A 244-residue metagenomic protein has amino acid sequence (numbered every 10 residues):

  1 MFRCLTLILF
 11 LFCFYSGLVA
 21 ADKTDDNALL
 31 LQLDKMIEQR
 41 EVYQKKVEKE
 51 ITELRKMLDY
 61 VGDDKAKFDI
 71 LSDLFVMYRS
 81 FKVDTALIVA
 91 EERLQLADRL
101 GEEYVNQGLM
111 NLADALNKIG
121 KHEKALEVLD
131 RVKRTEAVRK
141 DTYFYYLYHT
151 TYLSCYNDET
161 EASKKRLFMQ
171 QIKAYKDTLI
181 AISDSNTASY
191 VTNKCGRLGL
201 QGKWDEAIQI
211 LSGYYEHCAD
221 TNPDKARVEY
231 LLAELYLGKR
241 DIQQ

Functional and structural regions predicted by a protein language model:
M1-L5, A20-D22: Short, Lys/Arg-enriched, disordered terminal segments
C4-F14: Sec-dependent N-terminal signal peptides
G17-Q244: A "functional boundary" signal
